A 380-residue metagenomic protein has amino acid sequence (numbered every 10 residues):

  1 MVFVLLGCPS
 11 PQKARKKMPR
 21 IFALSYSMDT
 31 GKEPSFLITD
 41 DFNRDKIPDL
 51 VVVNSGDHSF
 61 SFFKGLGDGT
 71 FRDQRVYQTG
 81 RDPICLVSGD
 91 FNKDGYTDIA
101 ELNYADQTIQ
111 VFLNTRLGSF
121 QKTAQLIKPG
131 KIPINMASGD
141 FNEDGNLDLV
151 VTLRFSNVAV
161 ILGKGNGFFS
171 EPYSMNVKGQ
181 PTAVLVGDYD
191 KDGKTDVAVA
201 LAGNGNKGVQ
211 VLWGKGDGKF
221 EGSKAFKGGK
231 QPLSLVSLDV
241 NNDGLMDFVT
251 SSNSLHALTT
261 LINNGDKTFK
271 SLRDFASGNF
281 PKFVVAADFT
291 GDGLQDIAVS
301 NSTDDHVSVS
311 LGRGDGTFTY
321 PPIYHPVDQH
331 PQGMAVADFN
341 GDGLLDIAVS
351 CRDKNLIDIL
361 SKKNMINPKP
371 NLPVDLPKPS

Functional and structural regions predicted by a protein language model:
C8-K32, K64-R81, L113-K131, L149 (+5 more regions): Blade-edge motifs of beta-propeller repeat domains
D29-I47, V52-S55: Beta-strand-rich domains and repeat architectures in extracellular enzymes and scaffolds, especially beta-propellers
S35-R44, K64, I84-K93, I134-E143 (+5 more regions): Beta-propeller blade termini
K46-P48, G95-T97, G145-L147, G193-T195 (+3 more regions): Glycine-aliphatic tripeptides that mark coil-to-beta-strand junctions in extracellular and membrane proteins
L50-N54, I99-L102, L149-T152, V197-L201 (+3 more regions): Hydrophobic beta-strand segments that make up the repeating blades of beta-propeller and related beta-repeat
S59-F62, T108-V111, N157-I161, G208-L212 (+3 more regions): A short loop-to-beta-strand structural motif that recurs across blades of beta-propeller domains
Q332-S380: Blade-level signature of beta-propeller repeat domains, shared across WD40, Kelch, NHL, RCC1 and BNR/Asp-box propellers
